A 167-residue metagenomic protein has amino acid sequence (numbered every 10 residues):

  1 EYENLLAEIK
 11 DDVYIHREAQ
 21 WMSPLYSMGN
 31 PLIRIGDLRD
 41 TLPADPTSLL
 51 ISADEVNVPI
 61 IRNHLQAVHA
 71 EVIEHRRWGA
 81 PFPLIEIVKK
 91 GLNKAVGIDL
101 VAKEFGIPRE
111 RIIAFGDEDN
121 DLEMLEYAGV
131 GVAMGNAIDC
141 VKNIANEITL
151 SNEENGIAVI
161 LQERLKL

Functional and structural regions predicted by a protein language model:
Y2-F115: Conserved acidic, metal-coordinating active-site core of Asp-based, Mg2+-dependent phosphoryl-transfer enzymes
V88-L167: Mg2+-dependent phosphoryl-transfer enzymes with acidic/Ser/Thr/Gly-rich catalytic loops
